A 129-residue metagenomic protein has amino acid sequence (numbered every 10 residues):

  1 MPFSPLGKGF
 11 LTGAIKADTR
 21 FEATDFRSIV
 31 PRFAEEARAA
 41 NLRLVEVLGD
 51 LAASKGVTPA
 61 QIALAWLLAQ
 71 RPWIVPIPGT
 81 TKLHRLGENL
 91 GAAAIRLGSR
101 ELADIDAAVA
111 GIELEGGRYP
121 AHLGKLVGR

Functional and structural regions predicted by a protein language model:
M1-A23, T58: Aromatic-lined glycan-binding groove of carbohydrate-active enzymes
M1-P2, P76-G79: Hydrophobic faces of well-ordered beta-strands that scaffold small-molecule active sites in alpha/beta enzyme cores
F10, R85-E88: Phosphate- and divalent-cation-binding pockets in alpha/beta enzyme and binding domains that engage nucleotide-derived
K16-D18, T81-H84, Y119: Flavin-dependent oxidoreductase catalytic cores
A23-S54, A69, W73, G87-R129: Terminal-tail/helix-coil boundary detector
R43, V57, T81: Residue-level signal for the nucleotide or nucleotide-sugar donor/cofactor binding architecture
I62: Glycine/threonine-rich phosphate-binding loop and adjacent beta-strand/alpha-helix elements that clamp
